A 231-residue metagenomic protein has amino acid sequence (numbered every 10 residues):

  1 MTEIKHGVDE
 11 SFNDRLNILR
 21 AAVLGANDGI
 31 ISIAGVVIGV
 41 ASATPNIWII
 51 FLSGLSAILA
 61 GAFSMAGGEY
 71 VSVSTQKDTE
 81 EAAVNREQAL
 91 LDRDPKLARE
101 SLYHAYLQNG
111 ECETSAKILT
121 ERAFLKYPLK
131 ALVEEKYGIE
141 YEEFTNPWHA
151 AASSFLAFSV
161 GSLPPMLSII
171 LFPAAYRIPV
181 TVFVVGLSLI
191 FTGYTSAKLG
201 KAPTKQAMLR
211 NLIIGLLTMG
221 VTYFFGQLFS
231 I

Functional and structural regions predicted by a protein language model:
M1-D14, V73-F155: Cytosol/matrix-facing amphipathic helices and coiled-coil assembly/linker segments of eukaryotic membrane proteins
M1-S72: Internal alpha-helical transmembrane segments
D14-G25, I47-G54, S115, P147-A152 (+2 more regions): The feature identifies polytopic integral membrane transport proteins across all domains of life
G29-A34, S154-P165: Core segments of transmembrane alpha-helices that mediate helix-helix packing or line hydrophobic substrate/ligand
I38-S53, M166-R177, F224-I231: Helix-coil boundary and interhelical linker segments in multi-pass alpha-helical membrane proteins
G161, R210-Y223: Small-residue-rich segments of transmembrane alpha-helices in multi-pass membrane proteins, especially helix faces
A175-L187: Structural signature of hydrophobic alpha-helical transmembrane segments
F191-L216: Interfacial loop-to-transmembrane junctions
